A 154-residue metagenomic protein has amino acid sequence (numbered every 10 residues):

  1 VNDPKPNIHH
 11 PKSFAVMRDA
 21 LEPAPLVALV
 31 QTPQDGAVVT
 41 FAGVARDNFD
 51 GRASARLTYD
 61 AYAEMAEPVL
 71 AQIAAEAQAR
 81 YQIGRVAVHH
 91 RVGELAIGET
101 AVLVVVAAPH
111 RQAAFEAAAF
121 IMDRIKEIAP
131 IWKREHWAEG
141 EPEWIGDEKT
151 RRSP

Functional and structural regions predicted by a protein language model:
N2-D3, N7-A101, A107-P109, A113-A119 (+1 more regions): N-terminal, polar/charged subdomain of small-to-medium soluble alpha/beta proteins
